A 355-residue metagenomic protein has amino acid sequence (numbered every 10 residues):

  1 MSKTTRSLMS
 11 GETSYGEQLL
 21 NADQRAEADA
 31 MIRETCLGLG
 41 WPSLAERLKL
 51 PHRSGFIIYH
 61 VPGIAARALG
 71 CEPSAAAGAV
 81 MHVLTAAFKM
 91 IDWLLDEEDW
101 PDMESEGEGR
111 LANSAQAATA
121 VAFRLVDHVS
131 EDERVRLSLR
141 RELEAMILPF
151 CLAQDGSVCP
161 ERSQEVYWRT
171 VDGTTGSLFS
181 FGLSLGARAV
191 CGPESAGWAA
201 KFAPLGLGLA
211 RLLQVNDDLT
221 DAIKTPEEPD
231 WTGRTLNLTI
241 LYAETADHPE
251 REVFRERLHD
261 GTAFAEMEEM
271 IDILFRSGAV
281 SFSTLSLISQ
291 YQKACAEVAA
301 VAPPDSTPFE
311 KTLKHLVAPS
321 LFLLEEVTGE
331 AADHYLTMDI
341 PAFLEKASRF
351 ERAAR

Functional and structural regions predicted by a protein language model:
M1-S105, G156-R162, Y291, L313-R355: Conserved N-terminal diphosphate/IPP-binding helix and adjacent helical/loop segment of trans-prenyltransferase domains
R25, S74-V80, A115, R136-L139 (+6 more regions): Hydrophobic packing residues in well-ordered alpha-helices of helical domains and bundles
L48-G55, G107-N113, V171, E227-P229 (+1 more regions): Solvent-exposed loop and edge beta-strand segments that line ligand/cofactor-binding and catalytic clefts
G63-R67, K89-G109, V121-F123, L148-C159 (+3 more regions): Acidic, Mg2+-coordinating active-site segments of isoprenoid diphosphate-utilizing enzymes
G78, L139-Q164: Acidic/His-rich, divalent-metal-binding segments that scaffold phosphate/diphosphate chemistry
R110, S114, S138, S163-S177 (+3 more regions): Short, contiguous, pocket-lining structural segments that sit at or immediately flank catalytic/ligand-binding sites
N113-V129: Post-HExxH zinc-binding segment in Zn-dependent metallohydrolases
V126-E144, F254-A263, V280: Transmembrane helix-loop-helix
